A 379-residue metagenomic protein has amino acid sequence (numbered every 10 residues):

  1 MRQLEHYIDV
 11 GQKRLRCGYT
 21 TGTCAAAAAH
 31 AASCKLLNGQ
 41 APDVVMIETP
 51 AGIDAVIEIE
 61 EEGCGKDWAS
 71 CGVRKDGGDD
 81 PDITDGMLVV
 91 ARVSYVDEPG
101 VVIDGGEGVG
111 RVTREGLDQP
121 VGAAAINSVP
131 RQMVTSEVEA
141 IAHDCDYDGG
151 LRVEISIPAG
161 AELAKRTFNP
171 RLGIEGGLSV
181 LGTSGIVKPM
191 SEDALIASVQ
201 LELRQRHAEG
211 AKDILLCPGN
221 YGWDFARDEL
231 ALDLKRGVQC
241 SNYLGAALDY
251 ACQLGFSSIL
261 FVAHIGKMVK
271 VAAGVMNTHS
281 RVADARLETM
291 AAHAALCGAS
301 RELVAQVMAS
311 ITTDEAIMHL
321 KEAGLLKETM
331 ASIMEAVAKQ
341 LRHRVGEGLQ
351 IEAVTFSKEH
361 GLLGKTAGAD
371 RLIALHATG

Functional and structural regions predicted by a protein language model:
M1-R166, P170-L172, G368: Generic N-terminal targeting/processing segments that precede catalytic cores or assembly contacts
R2, H6-D9, R16, L172-L178 (+1 more regions): A structural signal for small-residue-enriched, beta-sheet-centric alpha/beta enzyme cores and oligomeric scaffold folds
L88, E229-L232, T366-L372: Surface-exposed flexible segments
R114, A164, F225, K270-A272 (+1 more regions): Generic domain-boundary/flexible-linker signal
V129, T312-A316, T366: Secondary-structure junction/capping motif
Q350-G379: Short, amphipathic C-terminal "tail helix"
